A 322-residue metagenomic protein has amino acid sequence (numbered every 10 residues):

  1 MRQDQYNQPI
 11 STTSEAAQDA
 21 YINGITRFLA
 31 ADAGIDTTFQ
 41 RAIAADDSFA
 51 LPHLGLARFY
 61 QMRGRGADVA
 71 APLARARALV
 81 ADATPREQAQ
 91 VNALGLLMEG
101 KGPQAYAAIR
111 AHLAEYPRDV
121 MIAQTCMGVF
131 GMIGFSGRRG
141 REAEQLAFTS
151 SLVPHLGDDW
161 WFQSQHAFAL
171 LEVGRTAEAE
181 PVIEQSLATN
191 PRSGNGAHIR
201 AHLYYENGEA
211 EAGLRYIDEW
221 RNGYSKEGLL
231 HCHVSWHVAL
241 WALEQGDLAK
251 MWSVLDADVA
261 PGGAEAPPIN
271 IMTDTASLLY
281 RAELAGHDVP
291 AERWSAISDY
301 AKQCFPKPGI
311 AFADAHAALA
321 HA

Functional and structural regions predicted by a protein language model:
R2-D19, A76-E87, A301-G309: TPR-adjacent "capping" and linker segments in tetratricopeptide-repeat scaffold/adaptor proteins
E15, I22, G55, E87-G95 (+7 more regions): "A position-specific structural signal for the A-helix of alpha-solenoid helical repeats
A16, D47-P52, P85, P117-I122 (+3 more regions): Residue-level recognition of tetratricopeptide repeat
N23-Q40, A44-P103, F130-E142, N207-A210 (+1 more regions): Inter-helical turn/loop elements of alpha-helical hairpins
R27, Y60, L96, F130-I133 (+7 more regions): Residue at a conserved register position within TPR or TPR-like alpha-solenoid repeats
Q40, D68-V80, P103-Y116, R139-P154 (+4 more regions): Alpha-helical repeat scaffolds
A242-A322: Helix-coil-helix junctions within alpha-helical repeat/solenoid scaffolds
